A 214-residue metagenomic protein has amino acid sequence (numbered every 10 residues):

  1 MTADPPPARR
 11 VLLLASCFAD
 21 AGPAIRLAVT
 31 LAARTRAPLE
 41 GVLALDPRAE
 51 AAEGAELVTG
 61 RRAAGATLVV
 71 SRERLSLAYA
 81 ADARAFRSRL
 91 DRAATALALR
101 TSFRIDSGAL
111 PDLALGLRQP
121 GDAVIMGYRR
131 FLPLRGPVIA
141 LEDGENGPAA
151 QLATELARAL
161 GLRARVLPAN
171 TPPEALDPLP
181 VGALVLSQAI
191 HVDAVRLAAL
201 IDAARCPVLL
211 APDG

Functional and structural regions predicted by a protein language model:
M1-D4, R74-V124, L162-V208, D213-G214: Structural beta-alpha unit
T2-V69, R135-L184, A199-A203, P207-G214: Small/aliphatic-rich secondary-structure junction motif
C17-A19, S107-L110, F131, E145-N146 (+1 more regions): Short beta->alpha connector loops
L43, G127, S187: Short beta-strand segments
P47, R129, A189: Flexible loop residues that form catalytic and substrate-binding hotspots at small-molecule/glycan-binding clefts
A66-R74, R130-F131: Short, basic, helix/turn surface patches
A96-R100, P120-A123, G127-I139, D143-E145: Charged linear interaction tracts used for macromolecular binding and regulation
